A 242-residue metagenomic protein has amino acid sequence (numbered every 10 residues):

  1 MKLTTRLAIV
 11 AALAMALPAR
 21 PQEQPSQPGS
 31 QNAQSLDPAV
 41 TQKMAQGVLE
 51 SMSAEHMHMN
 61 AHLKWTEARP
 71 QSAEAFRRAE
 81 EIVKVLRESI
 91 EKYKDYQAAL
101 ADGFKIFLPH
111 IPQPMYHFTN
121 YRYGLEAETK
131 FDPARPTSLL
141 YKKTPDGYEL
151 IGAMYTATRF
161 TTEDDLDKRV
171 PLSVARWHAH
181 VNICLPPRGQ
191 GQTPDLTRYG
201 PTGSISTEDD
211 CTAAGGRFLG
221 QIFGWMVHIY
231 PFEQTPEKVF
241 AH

Functional and structural regions predicted by a protein language model:
M1-A8: Bacterial N-terminal signal peptides that target proteins for export
A8-A16: Bacterial N-terminal signal peptides
A19-E23: Boundary at the C-terminal end of the N-terminal hydrophobic targeting segment
Q27-L139, K143-H242: Primary mode marks residue(s) on the alpha4-beta5-alpha5 output face of response regulator receiver
